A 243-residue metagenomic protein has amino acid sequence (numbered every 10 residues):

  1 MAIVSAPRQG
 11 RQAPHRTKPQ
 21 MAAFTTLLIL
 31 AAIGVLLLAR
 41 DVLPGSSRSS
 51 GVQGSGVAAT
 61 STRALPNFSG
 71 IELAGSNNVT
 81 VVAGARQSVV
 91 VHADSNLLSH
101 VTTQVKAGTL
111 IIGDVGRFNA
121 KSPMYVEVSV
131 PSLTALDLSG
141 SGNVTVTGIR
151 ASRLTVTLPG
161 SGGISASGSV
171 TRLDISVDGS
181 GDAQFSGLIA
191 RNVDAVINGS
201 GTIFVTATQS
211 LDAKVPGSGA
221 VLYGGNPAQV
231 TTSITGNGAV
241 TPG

Functional and structural regions predicted by a protein language model:
A2-S99, T109-S129, G238-G243: Short acidic/polar N-terminal linker immediately downstream of export determinants
T60-A64, F68-V81, H100, T109 (+1 more regions): Extended, compositionally simple hydrophobic/Ser/Thr-rich segments that build repetitive fibrous architectures
